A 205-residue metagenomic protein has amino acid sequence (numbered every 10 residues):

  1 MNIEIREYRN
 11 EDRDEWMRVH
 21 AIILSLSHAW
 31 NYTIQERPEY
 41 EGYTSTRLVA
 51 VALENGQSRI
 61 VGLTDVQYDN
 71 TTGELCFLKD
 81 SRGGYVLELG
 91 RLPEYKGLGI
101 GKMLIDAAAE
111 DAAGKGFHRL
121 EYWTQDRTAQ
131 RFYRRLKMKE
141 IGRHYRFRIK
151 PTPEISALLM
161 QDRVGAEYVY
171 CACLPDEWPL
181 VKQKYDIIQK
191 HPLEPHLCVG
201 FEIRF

Functional and structural regions predicted by a protein language model:
N2-M17: A short beta-loop-alpha structural element at the N-terminal edge of CoA-dependent acyl/N-acetyltransferase catalytic
H20-L53, L63-D65, N70-E74: Active-site rim helix/loop that mediates acceptor-substrate recognition in acyltransferases
G56-L63, G84: Glycine-rich phosphate/pyrophosphate-binding loop shared by adenosine-nucleotide-utilizing enzymes
L75-P93, W123: Conserved acetyl-CoA binding element of GNAT-fold acetyltransferases
R91, G97-E110, R135: Conserved acetyl-CoA-binding loop-helix of GNAT-fold acetyltransferases
A112-Q125: Conserved GNAT acetyl-CoA-binding A-motif
W123, K139-P192, L197: Conserved catalytic-core motifs of GNAT/GCN5-like acyltransferases
